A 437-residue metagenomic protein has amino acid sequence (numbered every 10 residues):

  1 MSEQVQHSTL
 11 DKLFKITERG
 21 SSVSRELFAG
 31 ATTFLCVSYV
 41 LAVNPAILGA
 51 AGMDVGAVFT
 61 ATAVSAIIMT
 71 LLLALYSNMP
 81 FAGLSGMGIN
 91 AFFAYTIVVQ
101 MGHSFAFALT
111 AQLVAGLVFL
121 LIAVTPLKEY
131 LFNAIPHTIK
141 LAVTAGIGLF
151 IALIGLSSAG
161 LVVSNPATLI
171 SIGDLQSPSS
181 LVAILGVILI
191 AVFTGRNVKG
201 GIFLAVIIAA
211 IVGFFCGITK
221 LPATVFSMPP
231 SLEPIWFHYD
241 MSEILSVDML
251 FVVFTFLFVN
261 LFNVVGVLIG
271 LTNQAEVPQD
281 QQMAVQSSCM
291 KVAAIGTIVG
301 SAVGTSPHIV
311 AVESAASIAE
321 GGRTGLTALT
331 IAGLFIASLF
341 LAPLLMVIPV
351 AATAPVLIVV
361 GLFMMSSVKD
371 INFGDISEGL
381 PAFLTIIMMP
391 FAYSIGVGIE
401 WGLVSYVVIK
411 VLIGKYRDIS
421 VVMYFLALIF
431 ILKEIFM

Functional and structural regions predicted by a protein language model:
S2-A57, I170-I172, V206-S287, L428-L432: Helix-loop-helix hairpins and the membrane-proximal interhelical loops of multi-pass alpha-helical transport proteins
V5-N44, S65, G86-T144, N273-V368: Helix-loop-helix junctions within the multi-pass membrane cores of secondary transporters/permeases
A31-S38, L71, L156, L261 (+2 more regions): Hydrophobic/aromatic residues within the transmembrane alpha-helices of Major Facilitator Superfamily
A46, L71, L75, T96 (+2 more regions): Membrane-interface helix caps of multi-pass small-molecule transporters
A46-A57, T96-F107, M249-L250, P349 (+1 more regions): Helix-coil boundary and interhelical linker segments in multi-pass alpha-helical membrane proteins
A51-L71: Loop-to-helix transition at the N-terminal end of transmembrane alpha-helices
I67-M87: Juxtamembrane transmembrane-helix boundary signature
M101-F215, T219, L329-M437: Membrane-embedded alpha-helical modules
